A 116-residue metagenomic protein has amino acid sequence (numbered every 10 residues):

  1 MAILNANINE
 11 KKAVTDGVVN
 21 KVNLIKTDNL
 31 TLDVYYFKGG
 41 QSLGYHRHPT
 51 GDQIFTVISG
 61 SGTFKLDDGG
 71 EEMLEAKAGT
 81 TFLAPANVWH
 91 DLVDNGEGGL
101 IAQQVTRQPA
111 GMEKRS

Functional and structural regions predicted by a protein language model:
M1-T31, G44, K77, L83 (+1 more regions): A short, N-terminal "cap"/entry segment at the start of jelly-roll beta-barrel domains of the cupin/DSBH fold
D33-P49: Conserved short histidine dyad/triad with adjacent acidic residue
T50-T63, D67: Glycine- and acidic-residue-biased ligand/ion/polar-headgroup-sensing regions
S61-T63, W89, G99: Structural motif
G70-A86: Short acidic-glycine-tyrosine-enriched beta hairpin
V93-N95: Asparagine-centered strand-capping/turn motif at beta-strand->loop junctions
E97-K114: A short hydrophobic beta-strand segment most commonly corresponding to one strand of the jelly-roll/cupin
